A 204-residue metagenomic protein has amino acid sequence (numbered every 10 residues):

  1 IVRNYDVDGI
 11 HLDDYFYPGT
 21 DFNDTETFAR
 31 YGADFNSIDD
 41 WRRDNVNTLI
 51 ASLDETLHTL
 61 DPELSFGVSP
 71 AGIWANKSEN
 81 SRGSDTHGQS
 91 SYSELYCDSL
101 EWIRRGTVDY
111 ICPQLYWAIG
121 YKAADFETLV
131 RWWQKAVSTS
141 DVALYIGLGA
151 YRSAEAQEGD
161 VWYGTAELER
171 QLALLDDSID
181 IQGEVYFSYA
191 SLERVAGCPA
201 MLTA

Functional and structural regions predicted by a protein language model:
I1-T107, Y116-W117: Polysaccharide-binding and catalytic clefts of secreted carbohydrate-active enzymes
F22, S78, A123-A124, L129-W132 (+1 more regions): Short, surface-exposed, charged/polar-biased interaction segments
T25-E26, S81-G83, F126-T128, P199-M201: Short, glycine/charged-enriched secondary-structure capping and boundary segments
I38-F66, A71, K122-A154, A204: P-loop/Walker A phosphate-binding loop and immediately adjacent motor/lid segment at beta-alpha junctions
V46, Y92, F126, G164-T165: A conditional alpha-helix N-cap/helix-loop micro-motif detector
Y96-K122, W133-A204: Substrate-binding cleft of secreted/luminal carbohydrate-active enzymes
